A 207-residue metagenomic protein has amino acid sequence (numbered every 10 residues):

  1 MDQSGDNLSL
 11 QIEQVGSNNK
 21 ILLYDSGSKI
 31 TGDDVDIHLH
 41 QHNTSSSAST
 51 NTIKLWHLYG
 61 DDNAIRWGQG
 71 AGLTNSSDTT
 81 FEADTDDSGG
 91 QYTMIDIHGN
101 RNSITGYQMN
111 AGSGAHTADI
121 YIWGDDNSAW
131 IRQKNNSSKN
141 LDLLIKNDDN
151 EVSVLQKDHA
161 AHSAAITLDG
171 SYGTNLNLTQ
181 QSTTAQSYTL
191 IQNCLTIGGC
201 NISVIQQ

Functional and structural regions predicted by a protein language model:
M1-Q207: Low-complexity repeat regions of mature extracellularly deployed or surface/particle-associated proteins
